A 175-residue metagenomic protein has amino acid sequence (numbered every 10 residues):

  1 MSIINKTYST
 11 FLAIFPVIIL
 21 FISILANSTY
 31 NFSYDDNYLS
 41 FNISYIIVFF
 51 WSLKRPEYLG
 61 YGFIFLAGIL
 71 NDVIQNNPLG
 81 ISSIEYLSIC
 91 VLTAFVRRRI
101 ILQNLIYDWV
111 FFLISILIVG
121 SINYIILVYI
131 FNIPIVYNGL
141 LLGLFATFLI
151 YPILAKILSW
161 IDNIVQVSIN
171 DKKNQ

Functional and structural regions predicted by a protein language model:
M1-Q175: Terminal, non-globular segments
